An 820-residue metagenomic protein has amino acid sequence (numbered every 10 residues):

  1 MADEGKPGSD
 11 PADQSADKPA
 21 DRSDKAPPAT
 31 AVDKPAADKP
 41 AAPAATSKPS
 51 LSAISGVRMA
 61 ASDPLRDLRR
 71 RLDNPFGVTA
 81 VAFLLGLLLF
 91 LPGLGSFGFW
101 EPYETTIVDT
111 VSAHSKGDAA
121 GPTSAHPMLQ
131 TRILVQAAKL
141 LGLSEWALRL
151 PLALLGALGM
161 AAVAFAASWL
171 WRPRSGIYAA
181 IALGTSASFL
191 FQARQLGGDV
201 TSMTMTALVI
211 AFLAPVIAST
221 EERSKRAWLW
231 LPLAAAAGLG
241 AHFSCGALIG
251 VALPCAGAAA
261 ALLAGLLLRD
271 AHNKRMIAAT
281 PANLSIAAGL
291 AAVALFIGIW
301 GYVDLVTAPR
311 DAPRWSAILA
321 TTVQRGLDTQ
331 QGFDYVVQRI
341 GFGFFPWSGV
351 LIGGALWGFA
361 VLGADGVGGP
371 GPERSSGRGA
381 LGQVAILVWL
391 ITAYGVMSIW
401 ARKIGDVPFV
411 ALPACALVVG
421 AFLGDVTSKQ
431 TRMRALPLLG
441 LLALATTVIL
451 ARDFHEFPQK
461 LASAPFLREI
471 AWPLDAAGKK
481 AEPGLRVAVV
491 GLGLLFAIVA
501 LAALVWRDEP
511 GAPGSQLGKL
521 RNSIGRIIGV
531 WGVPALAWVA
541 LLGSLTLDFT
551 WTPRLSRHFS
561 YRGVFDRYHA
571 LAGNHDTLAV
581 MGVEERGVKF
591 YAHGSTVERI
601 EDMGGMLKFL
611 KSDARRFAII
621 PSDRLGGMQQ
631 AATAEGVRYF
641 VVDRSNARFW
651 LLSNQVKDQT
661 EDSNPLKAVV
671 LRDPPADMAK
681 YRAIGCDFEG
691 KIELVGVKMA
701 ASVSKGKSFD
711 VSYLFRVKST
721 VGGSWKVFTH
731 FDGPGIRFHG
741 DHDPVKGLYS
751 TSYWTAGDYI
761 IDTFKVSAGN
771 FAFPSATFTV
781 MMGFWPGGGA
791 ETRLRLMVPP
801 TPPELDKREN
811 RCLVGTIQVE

Functional and structural regions predicted by a protein language model:
M1-P11, P28-A31, D38-L89, L284-V293 (+1 more regions): Start-transfer (signal-anchor) and selected internal transmembrane alpha helices of multi-pass inner/ER membrane
V78-L84, V163-T185: Transmembrane-helix signature of polytopic, membrane-embedded enzymes that assemble or transfer cell-envelope glycans
G95-T110, G121-I133, L143-W146, T329-F333 (+1 more regions): Extracytoplasmic catalytic/substrate-binding loops of multi-pass membrane glycan-assembly enzymes
T105-A120, L140, P215, S219-T220 (+5 more regions): Transmembrane-lumen/periplasm boundary regions of multi-pass, lipid-linked membrane glycan transferases
M128-R132, G142-L158, Q192, L196 (+1 more regions): Loop-to-helix entry region of an early transmembrane alpha helix in multi-pass inner-membrane enzymes
L150-L170, L208: Transmembrane-helix motifs of polytopic, lipid-linked glycan transferases
F191-S202, G246-L248: Short acidic/glycine- and proline-prone juxtamembrane loop motifs at membrane-interface regions of multi-pass membrane
G573, G604-E820: C-terminal luminal/periplasmic domains and tails of membrane-associated envelope-modifying transferases
